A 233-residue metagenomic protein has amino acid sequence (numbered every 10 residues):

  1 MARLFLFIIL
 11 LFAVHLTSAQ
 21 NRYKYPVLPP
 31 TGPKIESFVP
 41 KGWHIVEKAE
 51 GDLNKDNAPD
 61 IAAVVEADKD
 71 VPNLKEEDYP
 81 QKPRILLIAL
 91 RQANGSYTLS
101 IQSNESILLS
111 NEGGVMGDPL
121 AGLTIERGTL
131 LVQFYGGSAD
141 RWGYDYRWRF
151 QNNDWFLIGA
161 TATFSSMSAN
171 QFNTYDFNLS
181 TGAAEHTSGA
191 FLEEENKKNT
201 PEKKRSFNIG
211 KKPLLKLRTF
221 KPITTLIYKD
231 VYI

Functional and structural regions predicted by a protein language model:
A2-I8: Sec-dependent signal peptide recognition, specifically the positively charged N-region followed immediately by
F5, L120-I233: Acidic, small-residue rich beta-repeat scaffolds with periodic aromatic anchors
A13-V14: N-terminal signal peptide c-region/cleavage motif recognized by signal peptidases
Q20-K41, N94-G117: Blade-edge motifs of beta-propeller repeat domains
H44-L53, D118-R127: Beta-propeller blade termini
L53-V65, T124-F134: Acidic/hydrophobic-patterned starts of short beta strands in beta-sheet-rich repeat architectures
D68-V71, S138-A139: Short glycine/acidic-enriched loop and turn motifs that connect beta-strands
P72-S103, R147-N152: Beta-propeller blade repeat segments, especially FG-GAP/WD-type strand-to-loop junctions in 6- to 7-bladed propeller
